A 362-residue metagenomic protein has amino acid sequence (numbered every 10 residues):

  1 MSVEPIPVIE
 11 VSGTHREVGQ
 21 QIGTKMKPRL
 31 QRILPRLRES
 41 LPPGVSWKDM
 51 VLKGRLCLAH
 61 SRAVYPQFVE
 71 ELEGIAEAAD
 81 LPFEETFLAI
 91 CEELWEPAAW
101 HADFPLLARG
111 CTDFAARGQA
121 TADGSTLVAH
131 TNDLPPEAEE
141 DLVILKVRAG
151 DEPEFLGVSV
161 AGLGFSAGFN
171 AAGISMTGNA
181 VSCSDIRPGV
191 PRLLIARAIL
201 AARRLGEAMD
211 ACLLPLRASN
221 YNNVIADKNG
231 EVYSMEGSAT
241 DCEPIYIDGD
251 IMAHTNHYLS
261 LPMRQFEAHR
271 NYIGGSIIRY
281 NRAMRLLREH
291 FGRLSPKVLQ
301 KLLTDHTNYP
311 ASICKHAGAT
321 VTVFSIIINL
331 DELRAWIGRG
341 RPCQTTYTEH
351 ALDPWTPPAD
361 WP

Functional and structural regions predicted by a protein language model:
M1-R109, L200-C242, I247-P362: C-terminus-biased signal that marks the final domain/tail of proteins
E92-L193, D210, V323-I326, A335-I337 (+1 more regions): Internal mixed beta-strand/loop scaffold within catalytic domains of large alpha/beta enzymes
L193-A201: Short histidine-centered catalytic/ligand-binding loop motif
